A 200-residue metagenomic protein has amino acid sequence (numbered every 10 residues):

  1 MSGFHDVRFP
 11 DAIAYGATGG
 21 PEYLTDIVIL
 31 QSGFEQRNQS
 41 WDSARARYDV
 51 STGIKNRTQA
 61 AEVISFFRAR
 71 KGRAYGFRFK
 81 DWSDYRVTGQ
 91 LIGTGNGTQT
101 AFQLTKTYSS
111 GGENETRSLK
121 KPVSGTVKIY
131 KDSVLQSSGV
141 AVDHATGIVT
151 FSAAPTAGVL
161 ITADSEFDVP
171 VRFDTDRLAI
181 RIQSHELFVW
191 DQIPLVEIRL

Functional and structural regions predicted by a protein language model:
M1-F77, V169-V189: Solvent-exposed edge beta-strands and adjacent loop segments that serve as assembly or binding interfaces
R37-N38, Q90-L91, T150-A153: Beta-strand-rich interaction surfaces with strong enrichment in secreted/lumenal proteins
R47, S124-K128, G158: Exposed beta-strand and adjacent loop surfaces of beta-rich binding modules that mediate intermolecular recognition
I54, K106-S109, T150-A157, R199: Secondary-structure transition/turn motif
I64-G139, F167-L200: Extended beta-strand solenoid/passenger and fiber regions
L104, I129, G147-V149, I161: Extracellular/surface recognition and adhesion modules
L135-V159: A surface-exposed beta-strand-loop module
S152-T175: Small/polar beta-strand repeat architecture
